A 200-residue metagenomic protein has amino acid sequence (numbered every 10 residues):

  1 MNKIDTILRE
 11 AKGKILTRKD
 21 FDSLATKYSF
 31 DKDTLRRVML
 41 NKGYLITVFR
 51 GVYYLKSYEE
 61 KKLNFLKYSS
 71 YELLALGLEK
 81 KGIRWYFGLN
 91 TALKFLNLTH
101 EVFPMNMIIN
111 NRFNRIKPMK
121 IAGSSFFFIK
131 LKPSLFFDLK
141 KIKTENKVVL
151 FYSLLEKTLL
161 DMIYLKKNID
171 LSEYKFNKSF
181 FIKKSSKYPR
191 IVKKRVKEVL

Functional and structural regions predicted by a protein language model:
M1-K81: Short beta-edge/loop segments at beta->alpha junctions of small alpha/beta modules that act as binding/recognition
I7-E10, L24, L73-E79, F95 (+4 more regions): Residues that form generic nucleotide/phosphate-binding pockets
I15, Y86, S153: Short aromatic/basic micro-patch
R18, L89, L155-E156: Structural motif detector for alpha-helix initiation sites
T26, N97, Y164-N168: Hydrophobic/aromatic-lined pockets within catalytic cores
D31, W85, E156: Hydrophobic (often cysteine-bearing) scaffold residues that line and stabilize catalytic clefts of nucleotide/cofactor
T47-S57, N64-K132: Short gly/ser-rich loop at a beta-strand->alpha-helix junction or flexible surface loop bordering the NTP-binding
S134-L200: Hydrophobic alpha-helical interaction segments
